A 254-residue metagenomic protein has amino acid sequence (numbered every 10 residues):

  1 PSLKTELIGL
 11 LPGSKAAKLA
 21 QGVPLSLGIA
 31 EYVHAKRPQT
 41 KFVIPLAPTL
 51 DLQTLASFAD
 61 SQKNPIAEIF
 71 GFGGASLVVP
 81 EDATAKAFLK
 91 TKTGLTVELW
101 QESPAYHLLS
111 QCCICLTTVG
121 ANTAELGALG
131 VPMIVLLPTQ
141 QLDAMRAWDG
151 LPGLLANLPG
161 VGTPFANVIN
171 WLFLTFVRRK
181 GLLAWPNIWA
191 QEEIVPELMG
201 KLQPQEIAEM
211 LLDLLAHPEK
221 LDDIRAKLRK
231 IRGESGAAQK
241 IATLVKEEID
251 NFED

Functional and structural regions predicted by a protein language model:
P1-D254: Nucleotide-activated sugar donor-binding and catalytic core shared by glycosyltransferases and related lipid-linked
